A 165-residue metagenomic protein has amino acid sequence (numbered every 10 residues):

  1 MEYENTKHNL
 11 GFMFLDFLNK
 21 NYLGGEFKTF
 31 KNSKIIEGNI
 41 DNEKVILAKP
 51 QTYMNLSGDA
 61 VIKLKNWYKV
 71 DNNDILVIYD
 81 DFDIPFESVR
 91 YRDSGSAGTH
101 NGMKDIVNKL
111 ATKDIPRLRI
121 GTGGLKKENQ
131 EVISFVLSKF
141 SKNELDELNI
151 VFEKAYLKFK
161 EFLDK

Functional and structural regions predicted by a protein language model:
M1-D93, K104, N108, D114-P116 (+2 more regions): Nucleotide and nucleotide-moiety/phosphate-recognizing core
R90-S96, F135-F140: Short glycine-enriched, charge-decorated loop/helix-capping segments at active-site entrances that position
T99-G102: Hydrophobic alpha-helical segments within soluble ligand-binding/sensing domains
